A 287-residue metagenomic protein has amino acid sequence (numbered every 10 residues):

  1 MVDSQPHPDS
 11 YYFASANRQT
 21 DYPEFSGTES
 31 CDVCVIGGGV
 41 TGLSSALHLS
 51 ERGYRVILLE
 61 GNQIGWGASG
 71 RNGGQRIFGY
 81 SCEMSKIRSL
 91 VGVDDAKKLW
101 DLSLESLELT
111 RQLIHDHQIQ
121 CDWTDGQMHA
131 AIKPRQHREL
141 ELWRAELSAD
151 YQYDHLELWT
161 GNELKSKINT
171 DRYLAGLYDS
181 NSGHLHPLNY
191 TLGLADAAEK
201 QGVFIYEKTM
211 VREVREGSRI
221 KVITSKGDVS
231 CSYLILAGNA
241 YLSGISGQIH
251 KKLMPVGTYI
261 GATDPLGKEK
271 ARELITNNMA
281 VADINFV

Functional and structural regions predicted by a protein language model:
M1-V33, E51: Extreme N-terminal leader/targeting segments of oxidoreductases
V2-S15, C82-R88, Q112-G126, A131-G193: Flavin (FAD/FMN) cofactor-binding and adjacent substrate-gating region of FAD-dependent oxidoreductase domains
E29-L58: N-terminal Rossmann-like FAD-binding beta1-loop-alpha1 element of flavoenzymes
E51-R71: Glycine-rich FAD pyrophosphate-binding loop
N72-D101: Glycine-rich active-site loop/strand segments that organize a redox cofactor
D94, K98-Q112, L142: A non-catalytic, amphipathic alpha-helix used as a structural packing/dimerization or gating element in enzyme scaffolds
R138, E146, R172-S232: Helical element adjacent to the flavin cofactor pocket in flavoenzyme catalytic cores
E213-V287: Flavin-dependent oxidoreductases
